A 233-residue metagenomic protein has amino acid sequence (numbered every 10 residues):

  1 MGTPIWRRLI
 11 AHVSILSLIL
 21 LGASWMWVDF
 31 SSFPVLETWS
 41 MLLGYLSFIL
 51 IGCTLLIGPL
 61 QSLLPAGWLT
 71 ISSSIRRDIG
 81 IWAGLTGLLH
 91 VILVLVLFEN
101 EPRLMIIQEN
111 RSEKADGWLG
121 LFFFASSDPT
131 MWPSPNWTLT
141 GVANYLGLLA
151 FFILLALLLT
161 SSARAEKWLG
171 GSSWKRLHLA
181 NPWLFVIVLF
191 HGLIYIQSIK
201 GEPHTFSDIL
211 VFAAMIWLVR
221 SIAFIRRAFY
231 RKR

Functional and structural regions predicted by a protein language model:
M1-R233: Membrane-embedded alpha-helical bundles that constitute the cytochrome b-like, heme-associated redox core of multi-pass
